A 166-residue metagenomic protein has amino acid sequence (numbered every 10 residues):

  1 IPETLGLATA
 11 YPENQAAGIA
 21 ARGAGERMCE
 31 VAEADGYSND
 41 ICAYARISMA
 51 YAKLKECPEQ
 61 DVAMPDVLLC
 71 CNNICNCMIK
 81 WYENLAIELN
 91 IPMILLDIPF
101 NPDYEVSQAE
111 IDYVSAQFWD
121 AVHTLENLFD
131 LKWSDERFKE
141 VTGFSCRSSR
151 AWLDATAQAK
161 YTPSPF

Functional and structural regions predicted by a protein language model:
I1-L125: Trp/Phe/Arg-rich N-terminal binding region typifying the photolyase-homology
S115-F166: A charged, amphipathic alpha-helical module
